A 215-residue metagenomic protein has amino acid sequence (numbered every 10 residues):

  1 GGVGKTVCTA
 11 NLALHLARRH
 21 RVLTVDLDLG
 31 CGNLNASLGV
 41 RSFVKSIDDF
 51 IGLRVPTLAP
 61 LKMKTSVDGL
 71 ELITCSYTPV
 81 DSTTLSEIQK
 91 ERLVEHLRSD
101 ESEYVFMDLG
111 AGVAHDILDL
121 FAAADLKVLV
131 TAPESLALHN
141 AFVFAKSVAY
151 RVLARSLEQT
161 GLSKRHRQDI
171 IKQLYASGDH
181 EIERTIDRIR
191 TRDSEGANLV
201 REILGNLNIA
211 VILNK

Functional and structural regions predicted by a protein language model:
G1-D28: Walker A/P-loop phosphate-binding motif and the immediately C-terminal alpha-helix
A10, L14, R18, A36 (+3 more regions): Short, well-ordered alpha-helices that flank and scaffold nucleotide-derived cofactor binding pockets
T24-E103, K172-A176, R190, E202-N208: P-loop/Walker-type NTP enzyme "switch/lid" segment
R98-D116: Glycine-rich phosphate-binding loop used to anchor ATP phosphates in small-molecule kinases, encompassing both
G110-K215: Conserved catalytic-core segment of NTP-binding enzymes
